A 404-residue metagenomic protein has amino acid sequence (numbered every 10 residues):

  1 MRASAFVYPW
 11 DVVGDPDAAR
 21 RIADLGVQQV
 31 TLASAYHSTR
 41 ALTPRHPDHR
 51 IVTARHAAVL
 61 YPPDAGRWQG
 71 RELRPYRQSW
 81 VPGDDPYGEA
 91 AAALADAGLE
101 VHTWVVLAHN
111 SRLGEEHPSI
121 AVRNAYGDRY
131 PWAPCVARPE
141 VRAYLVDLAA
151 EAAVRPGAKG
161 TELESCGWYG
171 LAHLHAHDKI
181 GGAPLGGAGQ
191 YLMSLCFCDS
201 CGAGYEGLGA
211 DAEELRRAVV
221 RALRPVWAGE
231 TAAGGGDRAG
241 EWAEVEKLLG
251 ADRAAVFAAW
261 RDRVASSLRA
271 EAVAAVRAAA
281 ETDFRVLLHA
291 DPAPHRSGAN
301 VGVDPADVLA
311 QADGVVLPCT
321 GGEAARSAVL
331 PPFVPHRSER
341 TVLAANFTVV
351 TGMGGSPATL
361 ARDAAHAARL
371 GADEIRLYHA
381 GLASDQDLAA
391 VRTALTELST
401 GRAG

Functional and structural regions predicted by a protein language model:
R2-V12, A65-D84, D128-A143, A254-V264 (+2 more regions): The substrate-binding groove and active-site-proximal loops of carbohydrate-active enzymes, especially glycoside
F6, H102-V154: Active-site-adjacent "subsite" loops/lids of carbohydrate-active enzymes
W10-D24, P139-A152, P294-A310, R326-L330 (+1 more regions): Short, acidic/polar
P16-T43, E151-G160, P305-L317, R369-E374: Catalytic domains of carbohydrate-active enzymes, especially glycoside hydrolases
T31-H56, G83-G127, G160-G170: Glycine-rich, aromatic-flanked loop segments that form ligand/cofactor-binding clefts across common enzyme folds
R129-A275, A290-P292, G298-P305: Polysaccharide-binding and catalytic clefts of secreted carbohydrate-active enzymes
L171, A278-A324: Substrate-binding cleft/loops of secretory-pathway carbohydrate-active enzymes
A312-D313, L317-S327, N346-G404: Substrate-binding cleft of secreted/luminal carbohydrate-active enzymes
